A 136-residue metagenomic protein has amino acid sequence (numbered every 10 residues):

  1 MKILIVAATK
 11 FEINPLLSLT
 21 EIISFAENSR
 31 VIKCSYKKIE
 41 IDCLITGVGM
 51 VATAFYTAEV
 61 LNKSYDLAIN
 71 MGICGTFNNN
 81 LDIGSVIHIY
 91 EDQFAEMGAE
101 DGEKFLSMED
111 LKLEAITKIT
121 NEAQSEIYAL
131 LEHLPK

Functional and structural regions predicted by a protein language model:
K2, A26-K136: Glycine-rich phosphate- or other oxyanion-binding loops that anchor nucleotides, phosphorylated ligands
I3-F25: N-terminal beta1-alpha1 ligand-phosphate binding loop
